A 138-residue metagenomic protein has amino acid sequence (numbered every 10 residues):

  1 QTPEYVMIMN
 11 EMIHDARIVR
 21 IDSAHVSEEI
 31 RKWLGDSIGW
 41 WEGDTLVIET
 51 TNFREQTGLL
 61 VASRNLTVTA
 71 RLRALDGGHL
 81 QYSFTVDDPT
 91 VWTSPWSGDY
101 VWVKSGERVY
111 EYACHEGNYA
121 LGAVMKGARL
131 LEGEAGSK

Functional and structural regions predicted by a protein language model:
Q1-K138: Hydrophobic small-molecule pocket/channel-lining residues, especially in calycin-type beta-barrels
